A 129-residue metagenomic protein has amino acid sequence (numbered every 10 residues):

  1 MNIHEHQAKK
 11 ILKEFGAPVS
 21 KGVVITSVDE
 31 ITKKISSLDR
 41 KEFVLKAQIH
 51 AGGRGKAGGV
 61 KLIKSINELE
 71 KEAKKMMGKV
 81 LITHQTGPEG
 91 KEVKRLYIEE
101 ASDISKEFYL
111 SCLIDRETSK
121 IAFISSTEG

Functional and structural regions predicted by a protein language model:
M1-S37, K41: A conserved helix-loop-beta module that forms one wall/lid of the active-site cleft in ATP-utilizing catalytic domains
E5-L12, D39-R54, T83-I104, L110: ATP-grasp fold ATP-binding core
V19-G22, L45-E72, Y109: Glycine-rich phosphate-binding loop of ATP-grasp-fold ATP-dependent ligases
T26-S27, L62-S65, E100: Short beta-strand-to-loop capping motifs
S27-V28, Q48-H50, E128: Short, ordered loop/turn segments at secondary-structure junctions
D39-K41, K64-T83, E128-G129: Active-site cofactor/substrate anionic-group-binding motifs, chiefly glycine- and Lys/Arg-rich phosphate-binding loops
C112-G129: Flexible glycine-/small-residue-enriched beta->alpha junction loops that bind anionic phosphate/pyrophosphate groups
